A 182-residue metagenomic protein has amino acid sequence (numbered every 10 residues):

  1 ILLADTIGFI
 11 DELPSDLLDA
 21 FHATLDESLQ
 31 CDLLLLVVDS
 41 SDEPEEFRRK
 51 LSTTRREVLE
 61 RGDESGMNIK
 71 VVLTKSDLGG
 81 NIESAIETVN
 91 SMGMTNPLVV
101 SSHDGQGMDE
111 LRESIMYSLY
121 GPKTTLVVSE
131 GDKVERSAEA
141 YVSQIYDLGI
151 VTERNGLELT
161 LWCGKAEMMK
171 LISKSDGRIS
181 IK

Functional and structural regions predicted by a protein language model:
I1-L13, L33: Switch I (G2) and immediately adjacent beta-strands of P-loop GTPase domains
D5, T24, T54, S101 (+1 more regions): Conserved RecA-like P-loop NTPase ATPase core
G8-I10, S40-P44, K75-G80, H103-G107 (+2 more regions): Conserved nucleotide-binding/hydrolysis micro-motifs of P-loop NTPases
F21-N96: Conserved C-terminal guanine-recognition region of P-loop GTPase G domains, centered on the G4
A23, G107-E110, Y141: Short acidic active-site motifs
M67-K70, S76-G131, R178-I181: Canonical P-loop GTPase G-domain recognition
P122-K182: NTP-binding/hydrolysis catalytic cores, primarily Walker-type P-loop NTPases
